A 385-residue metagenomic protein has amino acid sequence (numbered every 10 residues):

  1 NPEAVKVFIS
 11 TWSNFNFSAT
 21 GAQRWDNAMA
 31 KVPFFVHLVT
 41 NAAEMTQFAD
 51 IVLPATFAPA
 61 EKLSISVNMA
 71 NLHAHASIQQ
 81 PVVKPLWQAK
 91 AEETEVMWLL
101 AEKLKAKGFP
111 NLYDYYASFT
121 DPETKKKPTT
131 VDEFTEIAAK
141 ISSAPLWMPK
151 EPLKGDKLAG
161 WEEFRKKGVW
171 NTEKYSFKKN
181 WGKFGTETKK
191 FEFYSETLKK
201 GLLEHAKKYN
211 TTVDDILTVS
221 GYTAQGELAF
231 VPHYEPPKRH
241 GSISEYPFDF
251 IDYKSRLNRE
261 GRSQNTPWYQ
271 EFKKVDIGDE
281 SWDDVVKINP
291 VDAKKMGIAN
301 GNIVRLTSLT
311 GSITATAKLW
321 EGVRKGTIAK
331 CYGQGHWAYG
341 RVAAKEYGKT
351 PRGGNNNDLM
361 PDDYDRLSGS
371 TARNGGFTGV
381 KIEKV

Functional and structural regions predicted by a protein language model:
N1-Q47, I51: Glycine-rich phosphate-binding loop of nucleotide-binding enzymes
V5-I9, P33-V36, I51-V52, K190 (+5 more regions): Beta-sheet entry/capping signal
S13-N14, T40-A43, I51-A58, V291 (+3 more regions): An acidic- and aromatic-residue-enriched active-site/binding cleft used to recognize and process polar
F15-S18, F35, V39, M69 (+2 more regions): Hydrophobic alpha-helical scaffolding
S18-A19, T46, K62-S64, L86 (+5 more regions): Short helix/loop capping segments that flank catalytic or ligand/cofactor-binding pockets
E44-Q79: Flexible glycine/proline-rich, aromatic-decorated loop/lid segments
P81-P85, A89-L153, T223, K254 (+1 more regions): Long, contiguous, secondary-structure-rich segments that constitute the structural scaffold of globular domains
K125-K274: Long, low-complexity segments enriched in small/aliphatic residues
